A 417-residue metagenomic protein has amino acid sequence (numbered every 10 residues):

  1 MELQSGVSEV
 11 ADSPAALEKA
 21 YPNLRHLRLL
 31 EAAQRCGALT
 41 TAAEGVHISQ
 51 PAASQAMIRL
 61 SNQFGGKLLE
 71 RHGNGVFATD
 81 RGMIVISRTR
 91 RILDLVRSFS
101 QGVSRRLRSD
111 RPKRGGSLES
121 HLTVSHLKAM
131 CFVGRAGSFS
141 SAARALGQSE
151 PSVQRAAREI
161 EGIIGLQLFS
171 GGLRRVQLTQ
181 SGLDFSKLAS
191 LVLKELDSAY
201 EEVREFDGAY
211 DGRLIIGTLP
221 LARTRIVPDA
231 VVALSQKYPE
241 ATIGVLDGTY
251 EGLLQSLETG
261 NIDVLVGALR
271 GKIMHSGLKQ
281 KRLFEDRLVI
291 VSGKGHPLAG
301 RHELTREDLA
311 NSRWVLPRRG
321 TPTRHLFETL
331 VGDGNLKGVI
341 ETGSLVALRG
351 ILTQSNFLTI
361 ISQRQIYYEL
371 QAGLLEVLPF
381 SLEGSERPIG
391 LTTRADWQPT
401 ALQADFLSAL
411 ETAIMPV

Functional and structural regions predicted by a protein language model:
E2, H121, F206, E251-L288 (+2 more regions): Short beta-strand-centered segments that line the small-molecule binding cleft or hinge of alpha/beta clamshell
A33-H47, V133-A145: Short helix-boundary/capping micro-motifs
S61-A78, E161-L178: A short LG(V/I)-centered, amphipathic sequence patch enriched for acidic residue(s) preceding the LG motif
V103-H126, F206-R223, Y238-A241, R287: Interdomain hinge and pocket-entrance segments immediately C-terminal to HTH DNA-binding domains
A136, S141-P151, R155, G212-R270: Central regulatory/effector-binding core of bacterial HTH transcription factors
T249, E258-I262, A268, L326-E376: Hydrophobic hinge/microswitch elements
L298-A299, S312-D333, P399-A409, V417: Secondary-structure junction motif
E376-V417: A late-sequence structural motif
